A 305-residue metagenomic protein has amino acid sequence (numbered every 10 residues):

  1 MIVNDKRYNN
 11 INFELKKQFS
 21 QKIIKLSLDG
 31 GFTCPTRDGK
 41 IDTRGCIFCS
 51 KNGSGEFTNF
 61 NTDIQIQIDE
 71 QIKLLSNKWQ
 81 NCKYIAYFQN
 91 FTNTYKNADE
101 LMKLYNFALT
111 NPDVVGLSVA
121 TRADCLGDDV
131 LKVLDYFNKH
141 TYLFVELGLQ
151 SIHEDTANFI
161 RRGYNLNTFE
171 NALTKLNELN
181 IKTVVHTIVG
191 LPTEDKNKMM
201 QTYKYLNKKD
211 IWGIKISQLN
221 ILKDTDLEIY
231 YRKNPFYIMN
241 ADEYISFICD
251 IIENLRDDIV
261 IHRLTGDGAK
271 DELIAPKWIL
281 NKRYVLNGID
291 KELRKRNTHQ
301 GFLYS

Functional and structural regions predicted by a protein language model:
M1-I85: N-terminal [4Fe-4S]-dependent radical SAM core
I2-I24, G213, N220-S305: Auxiliary Fe-S-binding modules of radical SAM enzymes
I24-L28, Y84-A86, L117-V119, L143-L147 (+3 more regions): Hydrophobic faces of well-ordered beta-strands that scaffold small-molecule active sites in alpha/beta enzyme cores
N52-Q71, L75-A98, D113-L126, Y142-T168 (+1 more regions): Core AdoMet radical
I72-L75, L126-H140, M200-D210, E253: Short amphipathic alpha-helices and their capping/turn segments at secondary-structure boundaries
L75-W79, Y105-P112, K132-Y142, T174-E178 (+1 more regions): Acidic (Asp/Glu)-rich catalytic clusters
A98-N106, G127-Y136, I160: Distinct, well-ordered alpha-helical segments
N167-D226, D242-T265: Conserved C-terminal portion of the radical SAM core fold that forms the substrate/S-adenosylmethionine-binding
